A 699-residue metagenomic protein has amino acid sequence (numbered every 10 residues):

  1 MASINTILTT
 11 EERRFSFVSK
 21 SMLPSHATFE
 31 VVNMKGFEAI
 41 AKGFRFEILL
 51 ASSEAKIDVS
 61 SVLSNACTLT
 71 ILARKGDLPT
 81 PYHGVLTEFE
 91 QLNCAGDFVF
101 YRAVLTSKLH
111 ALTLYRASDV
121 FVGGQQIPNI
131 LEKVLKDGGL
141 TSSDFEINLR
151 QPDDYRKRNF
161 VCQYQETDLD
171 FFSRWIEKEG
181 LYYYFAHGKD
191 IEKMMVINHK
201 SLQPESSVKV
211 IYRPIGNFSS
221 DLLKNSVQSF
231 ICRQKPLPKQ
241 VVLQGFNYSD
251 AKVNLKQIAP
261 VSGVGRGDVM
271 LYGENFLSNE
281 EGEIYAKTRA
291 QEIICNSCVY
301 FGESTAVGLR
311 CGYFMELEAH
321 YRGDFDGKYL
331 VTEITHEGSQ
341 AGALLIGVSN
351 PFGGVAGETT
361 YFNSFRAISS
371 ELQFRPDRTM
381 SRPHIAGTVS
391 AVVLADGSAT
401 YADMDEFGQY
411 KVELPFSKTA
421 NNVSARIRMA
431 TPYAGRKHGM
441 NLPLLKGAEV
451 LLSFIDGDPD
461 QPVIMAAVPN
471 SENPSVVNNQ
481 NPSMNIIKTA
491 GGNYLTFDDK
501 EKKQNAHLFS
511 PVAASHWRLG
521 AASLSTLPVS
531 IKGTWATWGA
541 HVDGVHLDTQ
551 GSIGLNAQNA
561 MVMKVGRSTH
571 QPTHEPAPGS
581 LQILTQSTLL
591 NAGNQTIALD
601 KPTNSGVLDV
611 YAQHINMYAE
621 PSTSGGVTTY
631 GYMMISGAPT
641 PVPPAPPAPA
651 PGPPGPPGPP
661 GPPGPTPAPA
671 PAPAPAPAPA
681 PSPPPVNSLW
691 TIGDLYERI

Functional and structural regions predicted by a protein language model:
A2-D119, F160, K178, S297: Assembly/oligomerization scaffold segments
A2-T6, K193-M194, P204-S207, A560 (+1 more regions): Intrinsic-disorder/coil detector with helix-boundary
E47-I57, C295-T305, Y433-G439: Short alpha-helix capping/helix-loop boundary micro-motifs
K75-G84, G323-T332, G457-A467: Short, Lys/Arg- and Gly-enriched loop/turn segments at beta-strand edges
D77, C94-A95, Q125-N129, L135-F145 (+3 more regions): Extended, domain-scale alpha-helical bundle/helix-rich regions
E90-L105, M194, E337-F352, E358-T359 (+3 more regions): Short, solvent-exposed secondary-structure boundary/capping segments
T106-K108, G124-L149, Y272-I284, D396-A399 (+2 more regions): Glycine-rich, acidic and aromatic/proline-enriched surface loops and short helix-turn segments that act as binding
L181, F185, V196-I197, I385-G626: Structural signature for extended repeat/solenoid scaffolds and their inter-repeat hinge/linker regions, spanning
